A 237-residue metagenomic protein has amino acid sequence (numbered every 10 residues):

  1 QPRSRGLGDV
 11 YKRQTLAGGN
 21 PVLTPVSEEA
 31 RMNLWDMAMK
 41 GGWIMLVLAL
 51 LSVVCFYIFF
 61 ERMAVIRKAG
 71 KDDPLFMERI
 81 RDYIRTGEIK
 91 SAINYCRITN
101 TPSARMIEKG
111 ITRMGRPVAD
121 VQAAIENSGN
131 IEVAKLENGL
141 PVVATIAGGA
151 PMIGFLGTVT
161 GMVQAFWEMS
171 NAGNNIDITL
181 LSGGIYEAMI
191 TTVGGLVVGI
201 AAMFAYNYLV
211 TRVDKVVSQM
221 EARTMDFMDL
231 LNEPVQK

Functional and structural regions predicted by a protein language model:
Q1-Q14: Single conserved hydrophobic/aromatic residue that forms the stacking wall/gate of nucleotide- or nucleobase-binding
S4, V47-A49, G194: Hydrophobic core positions of alpha-helical segments in small-molecule transporters and transporter systems
L16-L75, L209: Hydrophobic membrane-targeting segments
R31-G41, E126-A147, I178-I190: Alpha-helical membrane-interface segments at transmembrane helix boundaries
G42, F56, A92, I107 (+3 more regions): Residue-level signature of catalytic and energy-coupling elements of molecular machines, predominantly ATP/GTP-dependent
M45-I58, A144-P151, V198-A202: Alpha-helical transmembrane segments of integral membrane proteins
A69-L156, T160-N175, F204-K237: Predominantly long cytosolic amphipathic alpha-helical stalk/bundle segments
Y186-F204: Hydrophobic alpha-helical transmembrane segments of polytopic membrane proteins
